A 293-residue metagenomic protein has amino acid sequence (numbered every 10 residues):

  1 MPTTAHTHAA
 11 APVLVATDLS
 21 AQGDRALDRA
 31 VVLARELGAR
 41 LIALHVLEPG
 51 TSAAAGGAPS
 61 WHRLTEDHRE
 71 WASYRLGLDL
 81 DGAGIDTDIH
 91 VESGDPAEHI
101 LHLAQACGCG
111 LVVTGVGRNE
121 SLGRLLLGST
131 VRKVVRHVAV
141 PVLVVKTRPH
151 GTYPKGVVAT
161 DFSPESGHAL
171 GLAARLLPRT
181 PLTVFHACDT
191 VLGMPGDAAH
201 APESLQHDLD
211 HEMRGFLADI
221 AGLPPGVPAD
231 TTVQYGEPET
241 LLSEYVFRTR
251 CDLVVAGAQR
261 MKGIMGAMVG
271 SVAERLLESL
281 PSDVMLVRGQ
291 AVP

Functional and structural regions predicted by a protein language model:
M1-A9, Q22, R29, E48 (+6 more regions): Structural beta-alpha unit
P2-S60, K155-H200, G222: Small/aliphatic-rich secondary-structure junction motif
L33, L37-R40, I85, C109 (+4 more regions): Short glycine/serine/threonine/alanine-rich loop segments
I42-L44, D88-E92, L143, T183-F185 (+2 more regions): General small-molecule cofactor/ligand-binding pocket signal
S60-Y74, A201-E212: A short acidic, glycine-rich active-site loop that binds or catalyzes chemistry on phosphate/adenosine moieties
A83, T130, V138-A139, P178 (+2 more regions): Short, structured coil segments at secondary-structure junctions
T114-K133, T152-Y153, L253-S279, G289 (+1 more regions): Glycine-rich, Arg-bearing micro-motifs that act as flexible, cationic patches
V116, V134-V135, P141-R175, D189-V227 (+2 more regions): Conserved N-terminal glycine/acidic-rich loop preference
